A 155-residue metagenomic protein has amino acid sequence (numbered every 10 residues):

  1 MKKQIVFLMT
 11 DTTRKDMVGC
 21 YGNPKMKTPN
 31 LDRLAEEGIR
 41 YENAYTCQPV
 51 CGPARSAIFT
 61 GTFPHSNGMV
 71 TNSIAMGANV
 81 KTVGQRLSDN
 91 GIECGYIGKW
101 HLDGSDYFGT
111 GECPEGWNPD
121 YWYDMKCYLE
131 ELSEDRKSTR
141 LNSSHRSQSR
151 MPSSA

Functional and structural regions predicted by a protein language model:
M1-R140: Formylglycine-dependent sulfatase
D135-K137, L141-A155: Single conserved hydrophobic/aromatic residue that forms the stacking wall/gate of nucleotide- or nucleobase-binding
